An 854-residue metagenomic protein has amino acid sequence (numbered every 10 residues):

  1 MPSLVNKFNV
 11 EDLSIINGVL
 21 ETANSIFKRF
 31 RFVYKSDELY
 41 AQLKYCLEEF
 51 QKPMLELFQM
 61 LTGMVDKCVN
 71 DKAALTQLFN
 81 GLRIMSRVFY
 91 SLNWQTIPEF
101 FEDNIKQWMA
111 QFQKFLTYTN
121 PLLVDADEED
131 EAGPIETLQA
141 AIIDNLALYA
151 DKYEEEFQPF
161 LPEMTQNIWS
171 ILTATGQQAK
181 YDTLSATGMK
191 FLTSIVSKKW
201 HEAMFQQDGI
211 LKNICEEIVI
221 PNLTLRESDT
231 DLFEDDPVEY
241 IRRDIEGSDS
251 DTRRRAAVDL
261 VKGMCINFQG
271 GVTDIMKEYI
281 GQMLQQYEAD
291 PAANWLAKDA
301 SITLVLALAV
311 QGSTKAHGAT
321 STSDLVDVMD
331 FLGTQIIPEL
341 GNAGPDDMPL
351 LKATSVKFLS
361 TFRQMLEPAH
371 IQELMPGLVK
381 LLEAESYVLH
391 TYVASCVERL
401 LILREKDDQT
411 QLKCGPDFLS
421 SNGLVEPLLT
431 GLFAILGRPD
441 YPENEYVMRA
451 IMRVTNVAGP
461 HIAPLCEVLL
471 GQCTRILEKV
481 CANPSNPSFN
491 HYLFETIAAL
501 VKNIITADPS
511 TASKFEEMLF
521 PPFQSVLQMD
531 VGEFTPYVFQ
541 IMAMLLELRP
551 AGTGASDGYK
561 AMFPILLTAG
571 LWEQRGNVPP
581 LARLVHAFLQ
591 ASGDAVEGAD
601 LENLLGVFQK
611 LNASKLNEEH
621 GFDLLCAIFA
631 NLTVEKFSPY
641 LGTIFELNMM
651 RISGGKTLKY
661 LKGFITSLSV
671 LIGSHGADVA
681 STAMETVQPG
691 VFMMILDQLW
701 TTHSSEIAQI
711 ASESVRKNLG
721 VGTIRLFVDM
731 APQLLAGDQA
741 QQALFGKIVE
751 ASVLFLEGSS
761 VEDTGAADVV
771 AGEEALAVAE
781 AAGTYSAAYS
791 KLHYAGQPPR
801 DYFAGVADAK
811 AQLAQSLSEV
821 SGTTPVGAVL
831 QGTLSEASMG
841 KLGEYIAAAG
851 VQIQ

Functional and structural regions predicted by a protein language model:
M1-Q854: Karyopherin-beta/Importin-beta family HEAT-repeat alpha-solenoid scaffold
